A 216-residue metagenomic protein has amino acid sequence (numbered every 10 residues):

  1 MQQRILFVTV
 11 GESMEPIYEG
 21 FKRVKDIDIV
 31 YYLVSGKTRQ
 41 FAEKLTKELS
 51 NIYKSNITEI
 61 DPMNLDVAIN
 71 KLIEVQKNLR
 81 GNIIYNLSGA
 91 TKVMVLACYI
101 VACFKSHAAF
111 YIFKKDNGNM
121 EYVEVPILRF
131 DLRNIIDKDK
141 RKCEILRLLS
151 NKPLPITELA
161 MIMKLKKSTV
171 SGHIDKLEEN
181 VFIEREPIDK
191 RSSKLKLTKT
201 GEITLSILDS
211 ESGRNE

Functional and structural regions predicted by a protein language model:
M1-N82, L96-E216: Long, low-complexity, Lys/Arg-enriched
G36, S88-G89: Short histidine/acidic/glycine/proline-rich micro-motifs that form metal- and phosphate-coordinating active-site loops
N82-S88: Short glycine-rich phosphate-binding loop at a beta-alpha junction
